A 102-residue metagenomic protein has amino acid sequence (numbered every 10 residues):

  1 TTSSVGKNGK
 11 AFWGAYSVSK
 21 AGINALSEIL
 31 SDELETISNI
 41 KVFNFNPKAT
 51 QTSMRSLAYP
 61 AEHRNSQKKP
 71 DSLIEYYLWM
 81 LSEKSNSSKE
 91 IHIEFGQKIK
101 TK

Functional and structural regions predicted by a protein language model:
S3: Residue(s) in the substrate-gating loop at a strand-loop-helix junction that position the organic substrate next
G9, Q51-T52: Short beta->alpha connector loops of Rossmann-like oxidoreductase domains
G9-S17, I29: Active-site loop-to-helix junction immediately N-terminal to the catalytic Tyr of the SDR YXXXK motif in Rossmann-fold
S19-G22: Active-site helix of classical SDR
D32-T36: Alpha-helical segment proximal to the catalytic Tyr-Lys
I40, N44-F45, T52, P60-K102: C-terminal helical subdomain
